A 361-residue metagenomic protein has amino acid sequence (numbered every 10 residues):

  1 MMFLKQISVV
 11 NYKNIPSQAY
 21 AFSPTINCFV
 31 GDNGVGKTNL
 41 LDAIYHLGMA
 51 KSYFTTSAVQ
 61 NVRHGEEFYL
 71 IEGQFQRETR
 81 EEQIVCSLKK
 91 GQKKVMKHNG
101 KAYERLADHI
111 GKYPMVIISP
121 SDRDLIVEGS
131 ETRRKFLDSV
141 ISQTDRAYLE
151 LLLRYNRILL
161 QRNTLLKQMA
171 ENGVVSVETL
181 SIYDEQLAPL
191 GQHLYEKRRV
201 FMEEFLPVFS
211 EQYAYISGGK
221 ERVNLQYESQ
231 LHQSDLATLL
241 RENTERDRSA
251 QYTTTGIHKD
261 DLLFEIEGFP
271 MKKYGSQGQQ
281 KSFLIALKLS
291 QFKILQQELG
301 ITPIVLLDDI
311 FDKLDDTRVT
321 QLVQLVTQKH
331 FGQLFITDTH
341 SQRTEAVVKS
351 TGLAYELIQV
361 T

Functional and structural regions predicted by a protein language model:
M1-D32, V174-I304, K313, T317-Q333 (+2 more regions): Conserved NTPase motor "head" modules and their coupling/switch loops across ABC/AAA+ ATPases, GTPases, and GHKL ATPases
K37: Conserved lysine of the Walker
H46-A58, S290-E298: Post-Walker A helix-loop "phosphate-sensing" segment adjacent to the P-loop in P-loop NTPases
M49-T132, I141-T144, Y148, L206 (+3 more regions): Nucleotide-state sensing region of NTPase/ATPase domains
G73, Q333-H340: Structural recognition of the conserved hydrophobic beta-strand(s) that form the central parallel beta-sheet of P-loop
A107-M115, S119-E185, P189: A conserved P-loop NTPase coupling/switch region
D308-I310: Walker B catalytic acidic pair
